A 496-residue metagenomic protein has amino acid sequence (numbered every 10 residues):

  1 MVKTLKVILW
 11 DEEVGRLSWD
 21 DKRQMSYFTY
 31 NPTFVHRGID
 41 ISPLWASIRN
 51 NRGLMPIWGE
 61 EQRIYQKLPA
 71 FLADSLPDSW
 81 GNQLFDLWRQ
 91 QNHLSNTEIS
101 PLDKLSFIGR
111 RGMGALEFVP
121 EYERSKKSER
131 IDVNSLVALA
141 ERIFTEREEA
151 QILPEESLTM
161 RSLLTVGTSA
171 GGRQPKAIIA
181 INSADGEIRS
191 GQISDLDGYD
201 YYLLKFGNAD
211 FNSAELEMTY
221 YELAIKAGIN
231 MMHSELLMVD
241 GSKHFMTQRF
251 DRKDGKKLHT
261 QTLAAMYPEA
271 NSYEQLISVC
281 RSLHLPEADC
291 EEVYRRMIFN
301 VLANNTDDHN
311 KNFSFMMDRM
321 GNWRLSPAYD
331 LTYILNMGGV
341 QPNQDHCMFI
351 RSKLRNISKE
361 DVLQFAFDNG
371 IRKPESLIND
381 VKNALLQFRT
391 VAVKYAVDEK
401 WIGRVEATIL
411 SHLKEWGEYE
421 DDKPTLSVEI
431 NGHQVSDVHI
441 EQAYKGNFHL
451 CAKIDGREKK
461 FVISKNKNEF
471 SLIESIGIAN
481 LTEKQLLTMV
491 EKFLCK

Functional and structural regions predicted by a protein language model:
M1-N310, S314-P424: Phosphate/dinucleotide-binding and metal-coordinating scaffold of catalytic cores in nucleotide-dependent enzymes
G15-W19, S436-I440, F461-I463: Broad, structure-driven detector of short, well-ordered beta-strand segments within folded domains
Y30, F206, R249, A452-I454 (+2 more regions): Residue-level recognition of conserved beta-strand positions in structured domain cores
G59-Q90, K460, S464-K496: Acidic, low-complexity intrinsically disordered segments
I179, Y444-H449, K453-D455, V462: Amphipathic alpha-helical interaction modules
D421-N447: Negatively charged, low-complexity tracts enriched in Asp/Glu with abundant Ser/Thr
V428, D437, L450-I454, K460 (+1 more regions): Short linear proline/tyrosine/threonine-rich motifs used for host-factor recruitment and membrane trafficking/assembly
